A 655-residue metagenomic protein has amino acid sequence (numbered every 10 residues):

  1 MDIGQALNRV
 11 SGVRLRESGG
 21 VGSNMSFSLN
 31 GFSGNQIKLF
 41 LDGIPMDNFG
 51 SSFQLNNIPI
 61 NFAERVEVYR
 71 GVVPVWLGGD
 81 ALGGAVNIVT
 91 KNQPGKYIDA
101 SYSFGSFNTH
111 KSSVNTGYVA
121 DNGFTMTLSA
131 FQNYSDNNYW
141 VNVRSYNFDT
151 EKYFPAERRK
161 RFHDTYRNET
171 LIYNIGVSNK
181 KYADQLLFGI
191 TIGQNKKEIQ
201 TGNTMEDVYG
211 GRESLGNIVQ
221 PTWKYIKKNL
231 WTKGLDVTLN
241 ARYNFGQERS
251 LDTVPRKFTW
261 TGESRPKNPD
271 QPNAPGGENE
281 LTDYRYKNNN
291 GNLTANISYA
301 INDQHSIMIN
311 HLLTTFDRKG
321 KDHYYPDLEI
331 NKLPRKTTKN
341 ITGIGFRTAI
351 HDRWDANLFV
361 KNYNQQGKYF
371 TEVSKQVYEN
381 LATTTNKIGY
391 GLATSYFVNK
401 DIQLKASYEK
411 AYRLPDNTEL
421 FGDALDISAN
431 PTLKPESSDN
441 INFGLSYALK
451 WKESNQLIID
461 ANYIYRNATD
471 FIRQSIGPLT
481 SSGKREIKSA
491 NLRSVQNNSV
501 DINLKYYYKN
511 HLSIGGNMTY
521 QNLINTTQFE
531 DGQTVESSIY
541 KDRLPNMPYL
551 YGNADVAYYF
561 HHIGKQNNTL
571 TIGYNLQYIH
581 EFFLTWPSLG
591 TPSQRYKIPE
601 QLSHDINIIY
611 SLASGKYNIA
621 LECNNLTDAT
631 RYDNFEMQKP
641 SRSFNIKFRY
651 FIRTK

Functional and structural regions predicted by a protein language model:
G4-P45: Extracytoplasmic beta-strand/coil segments of soluble accessory domains associated with Gram-negative outer-membrane
R9, I44-R70: Short acidic/polar hinge/loop motifs at secondary-structure boundaries that mediate gating or recognition
I60-D99: A beta-strand signature from Gram-negative outer-membrane beta-barrel systems, especially the internal plug domain
S103, N122-E206: Periplasmic-side early beta-strands and strand-to-turn transitions of outer-membrane beta-barrels
S135, Y412, T469-D470, I572-S603 (+1 more regions): C-terminal beta-signal and adjacent terminal beta-strands/loops of Gram-negative outer-membrane beta-barrel proteins
N174-N179, A183-Q194, G216-K375, E379-K400 (+3 more regions): Face-selective signature of the C-terminal outer-membrane beta-barrel domain
F397, Q403-E409, E436-Q496: Membrane-embedded beta-barrel scaffold of Gram-negative outer-membrane proteins
I458-I459, Y463-N467, K488-F583: Gram-negative outer-membrane beta-barrel transporters
